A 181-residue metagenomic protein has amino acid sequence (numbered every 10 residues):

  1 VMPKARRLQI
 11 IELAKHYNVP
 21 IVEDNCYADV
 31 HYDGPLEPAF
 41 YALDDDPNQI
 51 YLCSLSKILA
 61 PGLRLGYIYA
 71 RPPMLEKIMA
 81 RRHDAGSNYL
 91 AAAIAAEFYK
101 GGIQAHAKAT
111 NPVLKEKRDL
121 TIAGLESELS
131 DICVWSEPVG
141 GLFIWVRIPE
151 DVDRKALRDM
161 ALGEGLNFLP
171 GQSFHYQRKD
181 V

Functional and structural regions predicted by a protein language model:
V1-V181: PLP-dependent class I/II
